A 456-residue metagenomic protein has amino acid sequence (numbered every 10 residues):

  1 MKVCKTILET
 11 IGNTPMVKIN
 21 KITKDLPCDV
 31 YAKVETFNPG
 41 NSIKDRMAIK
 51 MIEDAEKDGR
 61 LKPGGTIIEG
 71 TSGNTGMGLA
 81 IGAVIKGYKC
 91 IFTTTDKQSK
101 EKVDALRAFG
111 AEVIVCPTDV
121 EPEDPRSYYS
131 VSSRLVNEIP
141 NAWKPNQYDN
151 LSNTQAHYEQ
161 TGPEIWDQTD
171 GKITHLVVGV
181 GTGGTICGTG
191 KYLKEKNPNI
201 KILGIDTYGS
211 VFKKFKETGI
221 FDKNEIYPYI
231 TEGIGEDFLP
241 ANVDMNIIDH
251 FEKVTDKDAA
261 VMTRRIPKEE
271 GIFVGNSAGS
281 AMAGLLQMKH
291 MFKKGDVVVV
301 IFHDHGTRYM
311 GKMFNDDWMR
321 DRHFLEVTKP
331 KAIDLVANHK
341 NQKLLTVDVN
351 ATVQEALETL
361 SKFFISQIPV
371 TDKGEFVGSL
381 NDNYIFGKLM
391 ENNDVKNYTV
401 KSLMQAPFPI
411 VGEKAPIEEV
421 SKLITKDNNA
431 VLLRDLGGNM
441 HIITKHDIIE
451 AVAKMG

Functional and structural regions predicted by a protein language model:
M1-D334: PLP-dependent amino-acid enzyme catalytic core
M47, M51, V336-K340, L360 (+2 more regions): Methionine-biased hydrophobic packing positions in alpha-helices, especially within tandem helical repeat solenoids
R60, E375, G438-N439: Residue-level signal for well-ordered, solvent-exposed loop/turn and beta-edge residues enriched in charged/polar side
D96-K100, K340-L344, V353, F376 (+2 more regions): Short glycine/proline-centered loop/turn elements that form peptide/ligand docking sites
I247, K329-L344, N397-F408: Bateman (tandem CBS) regulatory domains
L345-F364, V370-D372, L389, I410-N429 (+2 more regions): The conserved cystathionine-beta-synthase
G378-I385, M440-I448: Short hydrophobic beta-strand motif reused across regulatory alpha/beta modules
